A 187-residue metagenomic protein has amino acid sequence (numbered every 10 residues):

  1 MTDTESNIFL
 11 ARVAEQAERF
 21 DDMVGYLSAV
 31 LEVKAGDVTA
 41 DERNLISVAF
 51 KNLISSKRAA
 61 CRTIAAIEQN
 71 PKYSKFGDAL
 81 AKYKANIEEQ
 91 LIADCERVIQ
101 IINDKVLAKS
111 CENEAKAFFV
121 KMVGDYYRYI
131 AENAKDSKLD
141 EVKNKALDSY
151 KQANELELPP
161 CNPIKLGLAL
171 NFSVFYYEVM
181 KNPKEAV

Functional and structural regions predicted by a protein language model:
M1-Q152: N-terminal alpha-helical interaction modules that lie
E155-V187: Structured C-terminal portions of repeat-based eukaryotic scaffold domains
